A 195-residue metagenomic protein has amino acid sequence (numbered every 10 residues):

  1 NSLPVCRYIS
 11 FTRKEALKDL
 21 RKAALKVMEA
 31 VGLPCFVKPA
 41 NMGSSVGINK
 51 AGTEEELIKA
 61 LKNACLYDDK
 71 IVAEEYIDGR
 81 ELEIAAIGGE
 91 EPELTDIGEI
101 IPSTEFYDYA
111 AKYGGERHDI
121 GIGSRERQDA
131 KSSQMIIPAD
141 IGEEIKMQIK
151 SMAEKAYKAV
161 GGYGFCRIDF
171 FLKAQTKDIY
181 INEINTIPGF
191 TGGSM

Functional and structural regions predicted by a protein language model:
N1-R80: Active-site nucleotide/adenylate-binding loops and adjacent lid/helix of ATP-dependent enzymes
S2, D140-M195: ATP-dependent carboxylate activation and anion-phosphoryl transfer catalytic cores that bind Mg-ATP to form
P4, A40, R125-S132: Short, basic/glycine-rich phosphate-binding loops at helix/coil junctions that contact nucleotide phosphates
P4, F36, V72, D96 (+2 more regions): Conserved beta-strand segments that form the floor/walls of ligand-binding pockets within enzyme and binding domains
R13, I101-P102, T186-G189: A short acidic/small-residue loop/turn micro-motif
S44, E105, G189: Conserved protein kinase catalytic core
G52-D129, I136, D140-E144, I179-Y180: Phosphate-binding site of ATP-dependent enzymes
